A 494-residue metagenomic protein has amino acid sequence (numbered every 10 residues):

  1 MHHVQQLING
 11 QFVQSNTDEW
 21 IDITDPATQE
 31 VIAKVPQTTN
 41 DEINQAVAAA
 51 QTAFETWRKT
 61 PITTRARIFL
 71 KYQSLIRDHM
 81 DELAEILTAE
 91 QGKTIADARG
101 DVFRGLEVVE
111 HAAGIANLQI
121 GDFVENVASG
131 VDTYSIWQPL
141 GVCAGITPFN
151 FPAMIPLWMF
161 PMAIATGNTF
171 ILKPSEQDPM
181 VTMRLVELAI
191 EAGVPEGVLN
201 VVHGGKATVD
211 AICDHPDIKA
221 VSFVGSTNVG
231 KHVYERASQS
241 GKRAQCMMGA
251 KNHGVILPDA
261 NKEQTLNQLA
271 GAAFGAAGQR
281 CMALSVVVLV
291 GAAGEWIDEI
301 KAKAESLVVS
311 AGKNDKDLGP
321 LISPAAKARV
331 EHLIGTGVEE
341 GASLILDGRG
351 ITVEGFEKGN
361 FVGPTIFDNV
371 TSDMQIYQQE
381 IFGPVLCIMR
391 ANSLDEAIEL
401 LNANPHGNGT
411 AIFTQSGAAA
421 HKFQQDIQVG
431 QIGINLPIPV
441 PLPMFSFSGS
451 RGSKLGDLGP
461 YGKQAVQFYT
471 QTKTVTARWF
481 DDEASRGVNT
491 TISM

Functional and structural regions predicted by a protein language model:
M1-A27: Hydrophobic face of amphipathic alpha-helices that form TPR/SEL1-like repeat modules and related alpha-solenoid
T28-K34, I218, V255, E305-V308 (+2 more regions): Conserved C-terminal structural/oligomerization subdomain of aldehyde/semialdehyde dehydrogenase
Q29, R65, L87, V109 (+9 more regions): Residue-level signal for inorganic ion chemistry
I32-L118, G130: Glycine-rich loop-to-alpha-helix module at the N-terminal edge of alpha/beta enzyme cores
I32-T38, T52-K59, G145, G254-L257 (+5 more regions): Short, well-ordered beta-strand elements within core beta-sheets of diverse protein domains
F54, R58, Q73-M80, A84 (+18 more regions): Structural signal for hydrophobic packing residues in well-ordered secondary-structure cores of soluble enzyme domains
G121-N267, D315, A391: Rossmann-like NAD(P) dinucleotide-binding subdomain of oxidoreductase/dehydrogenase enzymes
N228-T371, I434, E483-S485, T490-M494: ALDH superfamily catalytic-core signature
